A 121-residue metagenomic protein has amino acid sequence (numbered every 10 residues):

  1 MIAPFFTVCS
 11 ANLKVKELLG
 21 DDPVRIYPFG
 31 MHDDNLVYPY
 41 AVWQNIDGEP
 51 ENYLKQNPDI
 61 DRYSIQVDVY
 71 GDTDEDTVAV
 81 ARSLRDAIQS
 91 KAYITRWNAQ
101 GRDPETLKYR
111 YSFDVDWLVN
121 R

Functional and structural regions predicted by a protein language model:
M1-L54, E75: Small/polar-rich, solvent-exposed N-terminal microdomains that initiate assembly or binding
N35-V37, N57-D61, E105-Y109: A generic structural micro-feature
N45-G48, I60-S64, D86-Q89, D116: Short, low-complexity, polar/charged sequence segments that are solvent-exposed and flexible
D59-D72, Y109-V119: Oligomerization/assembly interface segments of phage tail-like spikes and tubes
D74-V80: Short, conserved charged micro-motifs
R82-R121: Acidic-leaning, charged glycine-interspersed low-complexity segments
